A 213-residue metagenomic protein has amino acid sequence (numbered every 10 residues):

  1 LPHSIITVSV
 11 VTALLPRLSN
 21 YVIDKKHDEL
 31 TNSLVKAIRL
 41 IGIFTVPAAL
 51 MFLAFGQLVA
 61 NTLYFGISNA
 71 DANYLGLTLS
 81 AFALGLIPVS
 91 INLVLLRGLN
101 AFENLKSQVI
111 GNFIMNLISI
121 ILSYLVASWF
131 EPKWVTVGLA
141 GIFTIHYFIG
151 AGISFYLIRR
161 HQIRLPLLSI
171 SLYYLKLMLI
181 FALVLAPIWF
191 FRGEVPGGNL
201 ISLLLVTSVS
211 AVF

Functional and structural regions predicted by a protein language model:
L1-F213: Membrane-embedded alpha-helical bundles of multi-pass transporters/translocases, especially carrier/permease families
